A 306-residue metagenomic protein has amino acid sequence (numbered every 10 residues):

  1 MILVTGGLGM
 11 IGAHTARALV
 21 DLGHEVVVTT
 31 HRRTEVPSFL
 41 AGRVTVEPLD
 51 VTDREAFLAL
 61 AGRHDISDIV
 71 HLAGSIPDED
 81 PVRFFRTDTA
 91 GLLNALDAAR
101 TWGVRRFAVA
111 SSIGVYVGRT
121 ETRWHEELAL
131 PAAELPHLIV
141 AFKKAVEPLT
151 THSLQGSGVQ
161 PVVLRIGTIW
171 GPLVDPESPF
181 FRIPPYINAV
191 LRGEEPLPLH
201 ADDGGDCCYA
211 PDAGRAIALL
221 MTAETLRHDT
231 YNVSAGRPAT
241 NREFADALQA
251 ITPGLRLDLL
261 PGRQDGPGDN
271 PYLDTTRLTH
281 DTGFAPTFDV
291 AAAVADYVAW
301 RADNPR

Functional and structural regions predicted by a protein language model:
I2-L22: N-terminal Rossmann NAD(P)H-binding glycine-rich loop of SDR-like oxidoreductase domains
T29-T34, V51: N-terminal Rossmann-fold cofactor-binding loop
L49-T89: NAD(P)H-binding glycine-rich loop region in Rossmannoid oxidoreductase-like domains and their noncatalytic homologs
F85, L128, L135-E147, F180-P184 (+2 more regions): Short-chain dehydrogenase/reductase
F85-L92, L96, A108-S111, F142-K143 (+1 more regions): Short alpha-helix in the Rossmann-fold core of NAD(P)-dependent oxidoreductases
N94-L138: Conserved Rossmann-fold NAD(P)-dependent oxidoreductase catalytic core, especially the SDR/UDP-sugar
T151-G205, A210-G214, L248-Q249: NAD(P)-dependent short-chain dehydrogenase/reductase
G193-E194, P198-R306: C-terminal substrate-binding subdomain of Rossmann-fold SDR/epimerase-dehydratase oxidoreductases
